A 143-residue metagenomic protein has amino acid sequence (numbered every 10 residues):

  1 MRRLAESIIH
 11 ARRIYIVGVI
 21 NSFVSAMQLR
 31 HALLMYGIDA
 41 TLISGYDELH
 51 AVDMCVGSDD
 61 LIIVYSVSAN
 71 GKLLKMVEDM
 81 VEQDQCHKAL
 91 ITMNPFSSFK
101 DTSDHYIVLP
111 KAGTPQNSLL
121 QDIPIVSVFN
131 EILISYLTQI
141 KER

Functional and structural regions predicted by a protein language model:
M1-H10: A short, well-structured juxtamembrane/interface segment
I9-V128, L133-K141: Glycine-rich phosphate-binding loops that contact phosphosugars or nucleotide phosphates
